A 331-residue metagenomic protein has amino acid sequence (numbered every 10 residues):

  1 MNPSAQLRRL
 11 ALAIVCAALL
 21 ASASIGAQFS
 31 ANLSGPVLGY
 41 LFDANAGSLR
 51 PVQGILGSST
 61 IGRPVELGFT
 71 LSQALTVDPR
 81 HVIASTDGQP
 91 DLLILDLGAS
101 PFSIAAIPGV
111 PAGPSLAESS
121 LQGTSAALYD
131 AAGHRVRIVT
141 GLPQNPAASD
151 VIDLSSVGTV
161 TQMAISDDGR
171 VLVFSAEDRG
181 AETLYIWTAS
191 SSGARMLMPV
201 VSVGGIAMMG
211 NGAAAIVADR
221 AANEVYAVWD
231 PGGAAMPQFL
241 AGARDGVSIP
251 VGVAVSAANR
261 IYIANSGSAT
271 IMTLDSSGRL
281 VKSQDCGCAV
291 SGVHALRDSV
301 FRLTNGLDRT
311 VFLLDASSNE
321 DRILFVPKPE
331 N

Functional and structural regions predicted by a protein language model:
A11-A23: Bacterial N-terminal signal peptides
Q28-F29, F69-P79, P111-L121, S156-I165 (+4 more regions): Repeated scaffold domains used in trafficking and secretory/extracellular systems, primarily beta-propellers
Q28-V52, G62, E66-T76: Beta-strand-rich domains and repeat architectures in extracellular enzymes and scaffolds, especially beta-propellers
F42-N45, T76-V77, A84-G88, S120-L121 (+8 more regions): Conserved beta-strand positions in repeat-built beta-propeller and related beta-rich domains
S48-R50, P90-I94, G133-V139, R179-I186 (+3 more regions): Structural motif
I55-G57, D96-S100, G141-Q144, W187-S192 (+3 more regions): Short loop/turn segments that connect beta-strands within beta-propeller blades
S59-E66, F102-P108, A147-L154, S192-M198 (+3 more regions): A short beta-strand motif characteristic of beta-propeller blades
A189, Q238-A241, V251, S268 (+2 more regions): Flexible "stalk/tail and boundary" regions
